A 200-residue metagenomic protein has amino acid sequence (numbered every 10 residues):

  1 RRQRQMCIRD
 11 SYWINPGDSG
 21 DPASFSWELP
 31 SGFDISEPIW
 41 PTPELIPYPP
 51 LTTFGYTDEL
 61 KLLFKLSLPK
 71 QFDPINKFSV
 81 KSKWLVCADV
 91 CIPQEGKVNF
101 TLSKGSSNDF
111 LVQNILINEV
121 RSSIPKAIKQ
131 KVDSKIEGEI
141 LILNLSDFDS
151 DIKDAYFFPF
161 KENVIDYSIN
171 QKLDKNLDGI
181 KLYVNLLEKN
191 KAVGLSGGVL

Functional and structural regions predicted by a protein language model:
R1-Q5, D10-L200: Extracellular/lumen-exposed scaffold segments
